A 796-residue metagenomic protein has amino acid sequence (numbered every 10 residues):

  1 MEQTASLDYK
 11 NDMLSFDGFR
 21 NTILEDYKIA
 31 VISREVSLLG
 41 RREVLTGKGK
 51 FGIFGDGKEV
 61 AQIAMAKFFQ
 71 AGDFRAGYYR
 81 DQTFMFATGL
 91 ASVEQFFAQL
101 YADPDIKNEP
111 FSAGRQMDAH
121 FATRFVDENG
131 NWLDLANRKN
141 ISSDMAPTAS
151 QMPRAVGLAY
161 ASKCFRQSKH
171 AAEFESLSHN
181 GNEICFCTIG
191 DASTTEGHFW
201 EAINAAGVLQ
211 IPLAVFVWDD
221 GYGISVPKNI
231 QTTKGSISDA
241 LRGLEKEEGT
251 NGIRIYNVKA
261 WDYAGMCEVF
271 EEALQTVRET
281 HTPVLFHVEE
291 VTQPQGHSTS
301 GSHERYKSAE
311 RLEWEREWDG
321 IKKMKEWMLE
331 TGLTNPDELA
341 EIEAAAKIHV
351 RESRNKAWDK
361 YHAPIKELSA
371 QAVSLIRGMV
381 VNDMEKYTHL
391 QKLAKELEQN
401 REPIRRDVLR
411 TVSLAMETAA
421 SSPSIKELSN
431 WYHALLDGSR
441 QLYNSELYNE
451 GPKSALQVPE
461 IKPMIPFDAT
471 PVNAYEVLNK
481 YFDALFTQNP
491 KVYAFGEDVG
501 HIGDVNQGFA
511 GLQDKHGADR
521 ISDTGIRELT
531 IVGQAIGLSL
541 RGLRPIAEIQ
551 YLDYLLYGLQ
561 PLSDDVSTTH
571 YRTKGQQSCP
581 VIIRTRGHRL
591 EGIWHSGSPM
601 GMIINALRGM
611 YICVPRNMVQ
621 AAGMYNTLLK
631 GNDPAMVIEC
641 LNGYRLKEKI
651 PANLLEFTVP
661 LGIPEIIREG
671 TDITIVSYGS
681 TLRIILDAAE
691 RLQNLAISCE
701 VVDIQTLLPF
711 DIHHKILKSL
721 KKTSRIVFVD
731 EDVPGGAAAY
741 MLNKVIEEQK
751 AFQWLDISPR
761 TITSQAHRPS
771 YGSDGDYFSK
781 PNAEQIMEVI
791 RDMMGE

Functional and structural regions predicted by a protein language model:
M1-K50, A71, Y79, N449-P459 (+1 more regions): Cofactor-/ligand-binding subdomain signature composed of acidic, glycine-rich, tryptophan-containing flexible loops
L7, E35-F216, G221-G223, P227-E245 (+5 more regions): Cofactor-binding active-site loop characterized by glycine-rich and histidine/acidic residues
I23, Y27, K48-G49, Q70-F74 (+18 more regions): Short coil/turn connectors at secondary-structure junctions
E59-I63, N140-D220, V258-E279, Y493 (+4 more regions): Thiamine diphosphate
G77-Y79, S112, A149, T188-I189 (+9 more regions): Short beta-strand segments
L213, V217-R401, R405-V408, G511 (+1 more regions): Thiamine diphosphate
Y387-R541, D553: Non-catalytic terminal/interface segments that mediate subunit docking, oligomerization, and allosteric communication
Q577, G587-E591, H595, M600 (+2 more regions): Active-site phosphate/pyrophosphate-binding segments
